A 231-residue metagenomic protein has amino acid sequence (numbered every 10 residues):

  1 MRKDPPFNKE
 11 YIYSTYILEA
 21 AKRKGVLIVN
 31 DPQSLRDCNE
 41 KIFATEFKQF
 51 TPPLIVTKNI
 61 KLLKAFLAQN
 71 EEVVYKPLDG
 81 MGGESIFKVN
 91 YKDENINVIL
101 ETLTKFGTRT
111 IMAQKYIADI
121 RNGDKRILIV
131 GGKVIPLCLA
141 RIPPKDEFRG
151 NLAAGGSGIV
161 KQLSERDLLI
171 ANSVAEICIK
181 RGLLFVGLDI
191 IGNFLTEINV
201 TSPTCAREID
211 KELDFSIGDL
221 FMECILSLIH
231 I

Functional and structural regions predicted by a protein language model:
M1-V56, L62: Conserved N-proximal alpha/beta basic substrate-recognition cap immediately N-terminal to, or forming the N-lobe
K22, L67-A68, I179: Anion (oxyanion) recognition and catalysis
I28, V73-V74, F185: Hydrophobic beta-strand scaffold residues
P32-R36, R141-P143, I191-F194: Short glycine-enriched loops at secondary-structure junctions
I60-K61, A68-E72, L78-L168: Phosphate-binding site of ATP-dependent enzymes
E176-I209: Conserved metal-phosphate-binding beta-hairpin within the catalytic cores of diverse ATP-dependent phosphoryl-transfer
D214-L226: Short, amphipathic alpha-helical "lid/cap" segments that border enzyme active or binding sites
I229-I231: Conserved small/polar residues in nucleotide/adenosyl-binding loops
